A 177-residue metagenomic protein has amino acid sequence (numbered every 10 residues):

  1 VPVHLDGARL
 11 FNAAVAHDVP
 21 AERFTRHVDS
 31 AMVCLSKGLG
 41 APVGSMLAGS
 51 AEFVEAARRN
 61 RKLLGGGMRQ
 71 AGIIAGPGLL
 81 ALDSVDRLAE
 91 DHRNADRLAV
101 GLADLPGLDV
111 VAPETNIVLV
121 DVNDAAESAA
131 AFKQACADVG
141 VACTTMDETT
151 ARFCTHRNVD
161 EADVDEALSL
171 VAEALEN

Functional and structural regions predicted by a protein language model:
V1-V139, T144-V159, A167-N177: Conserved PLP-enzyme active-site core in the AAT-like
